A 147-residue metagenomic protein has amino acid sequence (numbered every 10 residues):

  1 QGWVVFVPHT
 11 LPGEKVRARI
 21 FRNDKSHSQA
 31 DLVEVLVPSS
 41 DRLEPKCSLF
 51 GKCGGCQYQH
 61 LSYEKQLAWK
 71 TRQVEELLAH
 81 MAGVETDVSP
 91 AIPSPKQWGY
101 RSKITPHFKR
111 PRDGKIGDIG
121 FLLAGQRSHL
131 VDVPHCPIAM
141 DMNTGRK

Functional and structural regions predicted by a protein language model:
Q1-K147: Accessory RNA-recognition modules of RNA-modification enzymes
